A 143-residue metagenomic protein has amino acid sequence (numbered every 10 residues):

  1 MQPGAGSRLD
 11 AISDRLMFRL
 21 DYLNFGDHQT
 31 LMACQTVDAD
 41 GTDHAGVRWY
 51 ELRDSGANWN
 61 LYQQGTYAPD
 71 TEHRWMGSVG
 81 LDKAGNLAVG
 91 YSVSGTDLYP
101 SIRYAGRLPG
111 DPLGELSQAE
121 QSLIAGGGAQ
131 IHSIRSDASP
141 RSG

Functional and structural regions predicted by a protein language model:
M1-G143: C-terminal PAP-associated
